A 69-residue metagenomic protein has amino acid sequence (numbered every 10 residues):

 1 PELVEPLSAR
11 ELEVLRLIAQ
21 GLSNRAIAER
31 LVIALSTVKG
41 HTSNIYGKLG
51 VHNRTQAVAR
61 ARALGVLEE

Functional and structural regions predicted by a protein language model:
P1-S43, K48, A63-E69: Helix-turn-helix DNA-binding segment
S23, V51, Q56: Phosphate-binding active sites in nucleotide-utilizing proteins
R54-G65: Short, basic, alpha-helical segments at the C-terminal edge of helix-turn-helix-like DNA-binding modules
